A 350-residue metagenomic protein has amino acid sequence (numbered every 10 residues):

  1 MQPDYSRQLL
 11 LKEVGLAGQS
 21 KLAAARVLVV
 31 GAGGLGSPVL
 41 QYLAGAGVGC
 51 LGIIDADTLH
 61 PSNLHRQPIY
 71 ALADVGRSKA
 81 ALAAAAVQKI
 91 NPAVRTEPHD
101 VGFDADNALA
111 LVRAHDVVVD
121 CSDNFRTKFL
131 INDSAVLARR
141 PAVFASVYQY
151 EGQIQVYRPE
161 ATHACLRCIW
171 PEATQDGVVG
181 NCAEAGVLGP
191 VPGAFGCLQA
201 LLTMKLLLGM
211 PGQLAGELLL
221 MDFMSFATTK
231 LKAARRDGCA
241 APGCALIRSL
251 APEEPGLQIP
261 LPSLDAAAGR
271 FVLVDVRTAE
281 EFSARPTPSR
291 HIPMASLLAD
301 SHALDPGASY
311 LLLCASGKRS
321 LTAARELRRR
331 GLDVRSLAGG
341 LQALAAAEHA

Functional and structural regions predicted by a protein language model:
M1-L28, P61-S62, S249-G256: N-terminal charged helix/coil linker that caps or initiates catalytic domains
M1-R7, G256-L257, S263-C314, L321-T322: Positively charged, proline/Ser/Thr-rich regional signature most characteristic of the Rhodanese/CDC25-like
L22, L111-D116, A267-A268, L304-D305: A short, aliphatic-rich alpha-helical micro-motif
V30, L43, S301-H349: Catalytic cysteine-centered active loop of the rhodanese-like fold, especially the PTP/DSP P-loop
L35-G36, R319: Hydrophobic/small residue at the entry helix of a nucleotide-binding pocket
I53-N91: Glycine-rich phosphate-binding loop and adjoining beta1-alpha1-beta2 segment of Rossmann-like nucleotide-binding folds
R95-A105, L109-A110, A114-F195, A233-A234: E1/E1-like adenylate-forming module used to activate ubiquitin-like modifiers and sulfur-carrier proteins
D222-R285: Flexible, polar/low-complexity N-terminal or interdomain linker segments that lie immediately upstream of folded
